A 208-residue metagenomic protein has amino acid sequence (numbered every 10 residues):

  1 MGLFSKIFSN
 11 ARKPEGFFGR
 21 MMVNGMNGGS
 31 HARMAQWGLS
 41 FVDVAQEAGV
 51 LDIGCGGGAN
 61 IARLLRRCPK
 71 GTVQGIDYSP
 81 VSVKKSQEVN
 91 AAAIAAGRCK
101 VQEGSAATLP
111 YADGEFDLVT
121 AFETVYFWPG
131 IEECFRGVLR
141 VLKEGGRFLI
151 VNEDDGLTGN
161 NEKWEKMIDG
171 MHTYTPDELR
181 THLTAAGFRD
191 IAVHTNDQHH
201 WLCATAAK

Functional and structural regions predicted by a protein language model:
G2-K6, N10, E15-N24, G28 (+1 more regions): C-terminal alpha-helical "lid/dimerization" subdomain adjacent to the S-adenosyl-L-methionine
G29-A48, R63: Conserved alpha-helix/loop element of class I SAM-dependent methyltransferases that forms part of the SAM/SAH-binding
V42-V44, R67-C68, L142: A generic alpha-to-beta junction signature in SAM-dependent methyltransferases
G49-T108: Class I SAM-dependent methyltransferase SAM/SAH-binding core
A107-L118: A short acidic, Gly/Pro-enriched loop at the edge of an enzyme's catalytic core that lines a small-molecule cofactor
L118-I131: A short SAM/SAH-binding and catalytic strip from SAM-dependent methyltransferases
E132-E144: A short glycine-rich, Lys/Arg-flanked "PGG" loop and its adjoining helix->strand segment in the class I
